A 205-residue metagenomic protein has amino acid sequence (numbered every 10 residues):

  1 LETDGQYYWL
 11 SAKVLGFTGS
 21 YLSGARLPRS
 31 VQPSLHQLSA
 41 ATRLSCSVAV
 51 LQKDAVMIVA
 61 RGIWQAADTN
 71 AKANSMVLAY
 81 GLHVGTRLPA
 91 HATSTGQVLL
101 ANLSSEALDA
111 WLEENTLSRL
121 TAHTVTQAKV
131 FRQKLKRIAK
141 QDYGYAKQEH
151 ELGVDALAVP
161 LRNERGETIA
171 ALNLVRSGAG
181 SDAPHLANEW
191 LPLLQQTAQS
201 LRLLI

Functional and structural regions predicted by a protein language model:
L1-G5, W9: Beta-hairpin "wing" of winged helix-turn-helix
D4, T42, Q52, A139 (+1 more regions): Residues at helix C-cap/C′ positions in short coil/turn segments immediately following an alpha-helix
W9-E114: Amphipathic alpha-helical effector-binding/dimerization core of metabolite-sensing transcriptional regulators
V14, L35, L135, L194 (+1 more regions): Short amphipathic alpha-helical/adjacent loop interface patches that line ligand and macromolecule-binding sites
S30-L38, L112-A158, L204: Short, basic/aromatic recognition patches
L161-E164: Sensor-regulatory modules in signal-transduction proteins
T168-I205: Juxtadomain coupling helices with adjacent low-complexity linkers
